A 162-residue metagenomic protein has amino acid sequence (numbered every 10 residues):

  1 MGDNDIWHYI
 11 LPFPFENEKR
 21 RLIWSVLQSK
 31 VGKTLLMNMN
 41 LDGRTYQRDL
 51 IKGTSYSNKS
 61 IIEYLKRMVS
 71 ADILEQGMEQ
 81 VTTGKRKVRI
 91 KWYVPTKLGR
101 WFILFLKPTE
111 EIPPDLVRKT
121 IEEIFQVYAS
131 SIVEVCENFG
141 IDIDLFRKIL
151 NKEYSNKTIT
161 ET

Functional and structural regions predicted by a protein language model:
M1-R20: Long, low-complexity, charged/polar intrinsically disordered regions in eukaryotic proteins
E16-G32, Y46, E79-F105: Short, cationic-aromatic polyanion-contact patches
Q28, M37-L41: Short, locally clustered residues in the helix-turn-helix/winged-helix DNA-binding domain
M37, Q47-R48, K66: Residues within the helices of the helix-turn-helix
D42-G53: Short acidic, hydrophobic short linear motifs in intrinsically disordered regions
G43, D72, M78: Glycine-centered, phosphate/nucleic-acid-interacting loop/turn motifs that mediate DNA/RNA or nucleotide
S55-S70, Q76: Short amphipathic alpha-helical interaction segments
K97-E161: Amphipathic alpha-helical dimerization/coiled-coil segments that flank or bridge DNA-binding/regulatory modules
